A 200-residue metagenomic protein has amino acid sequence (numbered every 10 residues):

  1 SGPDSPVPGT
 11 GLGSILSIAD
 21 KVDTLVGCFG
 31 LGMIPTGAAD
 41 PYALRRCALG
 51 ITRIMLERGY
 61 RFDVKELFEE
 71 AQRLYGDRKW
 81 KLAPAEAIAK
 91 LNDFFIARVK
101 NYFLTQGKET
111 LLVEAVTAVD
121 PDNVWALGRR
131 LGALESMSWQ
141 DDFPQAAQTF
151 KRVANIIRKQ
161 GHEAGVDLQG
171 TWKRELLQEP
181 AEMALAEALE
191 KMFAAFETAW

Functional and structural regions predicted by a protein language model:
S1-W200: Amphipathic alpha-helical "coupling" segments that flank catalytic cores
